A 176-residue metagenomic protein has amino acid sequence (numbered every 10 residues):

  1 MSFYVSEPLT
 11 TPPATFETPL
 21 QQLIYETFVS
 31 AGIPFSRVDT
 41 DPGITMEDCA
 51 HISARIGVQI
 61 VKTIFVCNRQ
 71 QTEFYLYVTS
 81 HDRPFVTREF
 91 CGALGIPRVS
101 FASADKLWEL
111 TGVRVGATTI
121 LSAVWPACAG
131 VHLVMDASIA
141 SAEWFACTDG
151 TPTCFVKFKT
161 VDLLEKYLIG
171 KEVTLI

Functional and structural regions predicted by a protein language model:
M1-I176: Extended, low-hydrophobicity, polar/charged segments
